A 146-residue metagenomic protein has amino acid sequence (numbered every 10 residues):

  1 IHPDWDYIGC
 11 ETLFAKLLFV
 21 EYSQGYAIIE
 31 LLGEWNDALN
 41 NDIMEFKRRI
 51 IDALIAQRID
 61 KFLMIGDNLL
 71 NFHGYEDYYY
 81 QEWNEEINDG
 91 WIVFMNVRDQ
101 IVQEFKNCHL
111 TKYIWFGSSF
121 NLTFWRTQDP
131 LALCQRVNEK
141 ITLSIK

Functional and structural regions predicted by a protein language model:
I1-Y22, Y26-N68, F72-K146: Amphipathic, Lys/Arg-enriched alpha-helical "gate/interface" segment within cytosolic domains that mediates
